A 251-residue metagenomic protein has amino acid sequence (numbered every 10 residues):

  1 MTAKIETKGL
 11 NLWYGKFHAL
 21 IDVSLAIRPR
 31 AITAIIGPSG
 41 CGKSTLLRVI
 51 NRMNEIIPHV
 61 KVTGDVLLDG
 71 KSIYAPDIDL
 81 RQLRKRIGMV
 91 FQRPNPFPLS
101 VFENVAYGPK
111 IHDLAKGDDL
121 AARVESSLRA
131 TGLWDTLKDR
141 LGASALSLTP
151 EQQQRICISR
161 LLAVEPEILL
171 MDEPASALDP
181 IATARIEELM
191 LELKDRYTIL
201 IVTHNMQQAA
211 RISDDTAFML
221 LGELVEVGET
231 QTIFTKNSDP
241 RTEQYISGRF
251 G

Functional and structural regions predicted by a protein language model:
N51, F102-I111, A121, E125 (+1 more regions): Short helical segment in ABC ATPase nucleotide-binding domains corresponding to the A-loop/adjacent helical element
H59-K61, S72-G88, I111, I233-N237: ABC ATPase NBD coupling module
D65-S72, G117-D139: Conserved ABC ATPase "signature" region
A143-L148, Q152: Conserved ABC ATPase signature
E165: Conserved catalytic motifs of ABC-family nucleotide-binding domains
L169-D172: Catalytic Walker B motif of ABC-type/P-loop ATPase nucleotide-binding domains
